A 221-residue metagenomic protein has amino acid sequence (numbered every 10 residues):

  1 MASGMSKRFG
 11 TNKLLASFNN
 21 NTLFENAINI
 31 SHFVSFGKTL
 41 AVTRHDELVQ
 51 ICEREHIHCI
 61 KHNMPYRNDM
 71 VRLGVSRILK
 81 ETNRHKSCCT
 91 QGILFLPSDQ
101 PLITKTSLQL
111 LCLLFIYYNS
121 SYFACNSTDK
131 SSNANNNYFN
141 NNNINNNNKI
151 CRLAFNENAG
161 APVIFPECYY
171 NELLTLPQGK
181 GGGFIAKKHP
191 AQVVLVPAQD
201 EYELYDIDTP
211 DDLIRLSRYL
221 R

Functional and structural regions predicted by a protein language model:
M1-D46: N-terminal glycine-rich phosphate-binding loop and ensuing alpha1 helix
S17, L102, V163-I164, L195 (+1 more regions): Short aromatic/basic micro-patch
S35, E53-H56, H189: Short, structured coil segments at secondary-structure junctions
G37-T39, G92, Q192: Residues at the starts of beta-strands that form the adenosine-phosphate
E47-E53: Acidic helix N-cap motif at the loop->helix transition within catalytic regions of sugar-transfer enzymes
E55-N68: Conserved donor nucleotide-binding strand/loop of the catalytic core
R67-L174: Conserved beta-loop-beta/alpha segment of the NTase-like Rossmann-fold superfamily that binds/positions NTPs
N171, T175-R221: Conserved alpha/beta core of the MobA/IspD/sugar-nucleotide pyrophosphorylase nucleotidyltransferase superfamily
